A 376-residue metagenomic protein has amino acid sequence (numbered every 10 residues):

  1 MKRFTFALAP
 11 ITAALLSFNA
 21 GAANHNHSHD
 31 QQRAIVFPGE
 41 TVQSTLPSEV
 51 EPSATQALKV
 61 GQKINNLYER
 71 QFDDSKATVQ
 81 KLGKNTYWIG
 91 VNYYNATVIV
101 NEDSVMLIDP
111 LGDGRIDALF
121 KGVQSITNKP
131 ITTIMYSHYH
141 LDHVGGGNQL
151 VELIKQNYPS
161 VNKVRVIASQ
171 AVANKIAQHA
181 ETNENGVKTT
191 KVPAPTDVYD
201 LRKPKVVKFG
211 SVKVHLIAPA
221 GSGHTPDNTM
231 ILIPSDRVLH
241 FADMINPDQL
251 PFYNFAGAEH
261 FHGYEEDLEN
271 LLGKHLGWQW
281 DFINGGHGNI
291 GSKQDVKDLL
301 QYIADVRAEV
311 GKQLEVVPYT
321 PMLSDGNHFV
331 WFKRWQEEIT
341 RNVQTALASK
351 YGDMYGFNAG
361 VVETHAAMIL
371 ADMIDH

Functional and structural regions predicted by a protein language model:
M1-A22: Gram-negative bacterial Sec-dependent N-terminal signal peptides
A22-D103: Zn-dependent metallo-beta-lactamase
N24, S28-T45, Y319-H376: C-terminal regulatory/interaction regions
K76-G122, M230-D243: Conserved beta-strand hairpin/beta-sheet module of binuclear metal-dependent hydrolase folds, prominently
I108-P110, T132-H140, I167-Q170, L239-A242 (+1 more regions): Active-site neighborhood of phospho(di)ester-bond hydrolases with catalytic His/Asp-centered motifs
K121-V206: Active-site HxH/HxHxD metal-binding segment of metal-dependent hydrolases
I167-G221, T225-P226, P234-S235, E265-H275 (+1 more regions): Metallo-beta-lactamase
E265-V330: Divalent-metal (often Zn2+) His-rich catalytic cores of metallo-beta-lactamase-fold enzymes
